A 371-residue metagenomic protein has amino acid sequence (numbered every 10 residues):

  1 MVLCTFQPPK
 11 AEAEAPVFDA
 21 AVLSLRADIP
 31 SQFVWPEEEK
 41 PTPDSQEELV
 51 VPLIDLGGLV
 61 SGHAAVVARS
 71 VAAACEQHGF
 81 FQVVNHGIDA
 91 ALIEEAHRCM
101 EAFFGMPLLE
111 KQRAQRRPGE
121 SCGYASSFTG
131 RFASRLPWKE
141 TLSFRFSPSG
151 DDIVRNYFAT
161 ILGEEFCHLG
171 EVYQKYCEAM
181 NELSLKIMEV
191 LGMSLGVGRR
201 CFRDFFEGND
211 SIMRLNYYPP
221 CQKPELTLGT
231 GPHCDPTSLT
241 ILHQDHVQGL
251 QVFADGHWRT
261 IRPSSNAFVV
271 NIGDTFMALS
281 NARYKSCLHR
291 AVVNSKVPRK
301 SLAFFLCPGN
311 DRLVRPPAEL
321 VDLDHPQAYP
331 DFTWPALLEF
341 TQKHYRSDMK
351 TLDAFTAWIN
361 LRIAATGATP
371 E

Functional and structural regions predicted by a protein language model:
M1-E371: Peripheral, non-catalytic segments flanking oxidoreductase cores
